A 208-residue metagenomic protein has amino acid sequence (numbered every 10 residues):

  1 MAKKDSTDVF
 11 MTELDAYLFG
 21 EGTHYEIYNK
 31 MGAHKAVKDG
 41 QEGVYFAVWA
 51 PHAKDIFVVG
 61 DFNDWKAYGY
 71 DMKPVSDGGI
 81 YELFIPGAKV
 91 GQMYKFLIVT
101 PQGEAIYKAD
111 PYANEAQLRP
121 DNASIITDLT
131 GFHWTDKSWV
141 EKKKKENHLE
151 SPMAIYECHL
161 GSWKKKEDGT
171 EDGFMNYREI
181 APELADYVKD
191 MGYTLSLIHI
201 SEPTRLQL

Functional and structural regions predicted by a protein language model:
M1-Q41, Y45, V75-E157, S162-M175 (+2 more regions): The feature marks proteins involved in alpha-glucan
W49-I56: Short proline/glycine-enriched turn/loop motifs at strand-loop junctions of beta-rich domains
H52, K66, V90-Q92, G192: Short loop/turn segments at connectors of secondary-structure elements within structured domains
D61-K66, P101: Change "in extracellular beta-sheet-rich domains … of secreted and cell-surface proteins" to "in beta-sheet-rich domains
Y68-V75: Solvent-exposed serine/threonine-rich low-complexity stretches and specific carbohydrate-binding patches
E183-L197: Catalytic domains of carbohydrate-active enzymes, especially glycoside hydrolases
H199-L208: Single conserved hydrophobic/aromatic residue that forms the stacking wall/gate of nucleotide- or nucleobase-binding
